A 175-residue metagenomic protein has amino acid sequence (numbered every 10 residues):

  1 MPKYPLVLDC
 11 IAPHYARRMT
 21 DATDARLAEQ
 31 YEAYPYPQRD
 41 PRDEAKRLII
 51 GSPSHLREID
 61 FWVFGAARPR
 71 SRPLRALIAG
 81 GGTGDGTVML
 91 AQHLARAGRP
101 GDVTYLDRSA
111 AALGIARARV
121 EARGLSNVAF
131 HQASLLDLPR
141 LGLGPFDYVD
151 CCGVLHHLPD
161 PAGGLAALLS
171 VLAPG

Functional and structural regions predicted by a protein language model:
M1-G51: N-terminal, positively charged/glycine-rich alpha-helical extensions of SAM-dependent methyltransferases
A33, Q38-L74, M89, H93: Conserved alpha-helix/loop element of class I SAM-dependent methyltransferases that forms part of the SAM/SAH-binding
R75-L138: Class I SAM-dependent methyltransferase SAM/SAH-binding core
P139-V149: A short acidic, Gly/Pro-enriched loop at the edge of an enzyme's catalytic core that lines a small-molecule cofactor
D147-D160: A short SAM/SAH-binding and catalytic strip from SAM-dependent methyltransferases
A162-P174: A short glycine-rich, Lys/Arg-flanked "PGG" loop and its adjoining helix->strand segment in the class I
